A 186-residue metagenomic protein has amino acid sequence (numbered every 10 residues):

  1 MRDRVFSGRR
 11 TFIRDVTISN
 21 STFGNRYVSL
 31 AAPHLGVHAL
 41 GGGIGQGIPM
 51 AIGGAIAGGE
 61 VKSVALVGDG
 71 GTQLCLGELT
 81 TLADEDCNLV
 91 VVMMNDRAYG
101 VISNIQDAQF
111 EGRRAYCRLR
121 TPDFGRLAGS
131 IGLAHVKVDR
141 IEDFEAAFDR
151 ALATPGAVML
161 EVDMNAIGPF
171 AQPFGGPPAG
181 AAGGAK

Functional and structural regions predicted by a protein language model:
M1-P49, G54: Active-site diphosphate/adenylate-binding microenvironment
R2, F12-R14, G53, D69 (+4 more regions): Buried hydrophobic positions in well-ordered alpha/beta secondary-structure cores of metabolic enzymes
D3, I52, G77-T80, D149: Alpha-helical segments flanking ligand/cofactor-binding loops in enzyme cores
N20-S21, G43-G45, T72-Q73, R97-V101 (+1 more regions): Short gly/pro/ser/thr-enriched loop/turn and capping motifs at secondary-structure boundaries
T22-V28, P49, L76-L79, V101-Q106 (+1 more regions): Short acidic, glycine/serine/threonine-rich loops at helix termini
A57-L119: Conserved thiamine diphosphate
D107-A147: Conserved thiamine diphosphate
R126, I141, D149-K186: Glycine/aspartate-rich loop-and-adjacent alpha/beta segment that forms the canonical ThDP
